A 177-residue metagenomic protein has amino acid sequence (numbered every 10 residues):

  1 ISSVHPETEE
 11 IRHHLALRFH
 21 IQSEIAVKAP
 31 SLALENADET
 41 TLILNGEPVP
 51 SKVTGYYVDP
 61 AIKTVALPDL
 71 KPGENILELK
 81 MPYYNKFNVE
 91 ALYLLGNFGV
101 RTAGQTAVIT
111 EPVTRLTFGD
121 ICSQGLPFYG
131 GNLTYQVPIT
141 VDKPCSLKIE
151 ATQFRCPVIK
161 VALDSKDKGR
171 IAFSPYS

Functional and structural regions predicted by a protein language model:
I1-E10, N36, T54-D59, V65-P138 (+2 more regions): An acidic-aromatic loop/edge-strand motif
V4-E10, L15-S23: Regulatory/sensor and coupling segments of signal-transduction and defense proteins
L17-F19, F128-Y129, Y135, Y176: Aromatic side chains
H20-G46, L77, I139-V141, C145-S165 (+1 more regions): Aromatic-lined ligand-binding clefts that engage carbohydrates, nucleic acids, or primary amines
N45-E47, T54, A91-L94, A162-L163 (+1 more regions): Composition- and surface-driven signal marking solvent-exposed, interaction-prone regions in large proteins
P48-V49, T106-A107, D167-R170: Short, solvent-exposed loop/turn motifs
Y57-K71, I159-A162, G169-S177: C-terminal structured "cap/appendage" subdomains that terminate the fold
